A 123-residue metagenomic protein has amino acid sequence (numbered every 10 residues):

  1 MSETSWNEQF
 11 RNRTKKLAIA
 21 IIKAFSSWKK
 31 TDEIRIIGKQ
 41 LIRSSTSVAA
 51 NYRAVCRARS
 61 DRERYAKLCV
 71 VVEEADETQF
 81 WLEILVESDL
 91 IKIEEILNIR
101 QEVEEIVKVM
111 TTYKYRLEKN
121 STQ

Functional and structural regions predicted by a protein language model:
M1-Q123: Amphipathic alpha-helical assembly/interaction segments
